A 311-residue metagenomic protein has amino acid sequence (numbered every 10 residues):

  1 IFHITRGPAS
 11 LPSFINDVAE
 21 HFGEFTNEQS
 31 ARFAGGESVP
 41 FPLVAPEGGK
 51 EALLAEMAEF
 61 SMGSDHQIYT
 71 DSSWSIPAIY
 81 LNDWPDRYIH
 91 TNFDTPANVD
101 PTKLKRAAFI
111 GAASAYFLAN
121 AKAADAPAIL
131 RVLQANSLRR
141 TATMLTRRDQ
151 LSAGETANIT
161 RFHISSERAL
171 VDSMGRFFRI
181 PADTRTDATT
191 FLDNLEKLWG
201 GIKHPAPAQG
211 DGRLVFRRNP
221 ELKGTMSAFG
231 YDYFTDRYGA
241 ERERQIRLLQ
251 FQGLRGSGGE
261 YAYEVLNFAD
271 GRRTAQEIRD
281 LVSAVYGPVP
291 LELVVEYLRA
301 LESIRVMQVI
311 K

Functional and structural regions predicted by a protein language model:
I1-K311: Secretory-pathway/membrane protein signature
